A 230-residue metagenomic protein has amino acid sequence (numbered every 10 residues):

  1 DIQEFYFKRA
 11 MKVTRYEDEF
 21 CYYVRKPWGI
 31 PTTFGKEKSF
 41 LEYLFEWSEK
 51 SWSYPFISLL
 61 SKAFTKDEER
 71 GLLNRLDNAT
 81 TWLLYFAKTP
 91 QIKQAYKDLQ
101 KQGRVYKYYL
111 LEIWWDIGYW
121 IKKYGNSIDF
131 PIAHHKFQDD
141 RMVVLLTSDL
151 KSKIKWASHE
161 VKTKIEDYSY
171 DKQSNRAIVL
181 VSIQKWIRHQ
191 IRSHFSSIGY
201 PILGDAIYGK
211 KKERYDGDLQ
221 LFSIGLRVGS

Functional and structural regions predicted by a protein language model:
D1-S230: RNA pseudouridine synthases
